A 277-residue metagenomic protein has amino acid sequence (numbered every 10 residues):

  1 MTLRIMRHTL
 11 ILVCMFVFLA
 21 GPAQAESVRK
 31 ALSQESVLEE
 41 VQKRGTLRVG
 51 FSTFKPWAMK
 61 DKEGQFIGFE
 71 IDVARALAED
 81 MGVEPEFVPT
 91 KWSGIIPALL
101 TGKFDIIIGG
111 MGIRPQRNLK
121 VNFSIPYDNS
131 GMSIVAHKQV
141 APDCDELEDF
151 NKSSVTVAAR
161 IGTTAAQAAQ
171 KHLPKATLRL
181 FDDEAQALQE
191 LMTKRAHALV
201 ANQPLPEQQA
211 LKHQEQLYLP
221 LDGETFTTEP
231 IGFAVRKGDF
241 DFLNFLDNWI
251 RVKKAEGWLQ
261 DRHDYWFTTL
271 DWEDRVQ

Functional and structural regions predicted by a protein language model:
E26-G110, L119: Extracytoplasmic small-molecule ligand-binding "clamshell" domains of the periplasmic binding protein/Venus flytrap
E26-L32, T164-F181, L221, I250-Q277: Ligand-binding clefts/hinges and TM-proximal coupling segments of bilobed small-molecule sensing domains
Q34-E35, I71, E86-P97, C144 (+2 more regions): Short helix-initiation/N-cap motifs at beta->coil->alpha
R48, S52-P56, F66-E79, N129 (+6 more regions): Bilobed "Venus flytrap"/periplasmic-binding protein-like clamshell domains and structurally analogous long
G50-K55, V88-S93, G102-R114, H137 (+4 more regions): Beta->alpha turn/N-cap motifs
R75, E79, E84-F150, Y218-T225: Acidic, polar ligand-binding/catalytic clefts
G94-P97, G110-K120, A168-K171, M192-T193 (+1 more regions): A ligand-binding cleft/hinge motif common to bilobed small-molecule-binding domains
N129-A136, Q203, E207-I250, T269-Q277: Periplasmic-binding protein-like
